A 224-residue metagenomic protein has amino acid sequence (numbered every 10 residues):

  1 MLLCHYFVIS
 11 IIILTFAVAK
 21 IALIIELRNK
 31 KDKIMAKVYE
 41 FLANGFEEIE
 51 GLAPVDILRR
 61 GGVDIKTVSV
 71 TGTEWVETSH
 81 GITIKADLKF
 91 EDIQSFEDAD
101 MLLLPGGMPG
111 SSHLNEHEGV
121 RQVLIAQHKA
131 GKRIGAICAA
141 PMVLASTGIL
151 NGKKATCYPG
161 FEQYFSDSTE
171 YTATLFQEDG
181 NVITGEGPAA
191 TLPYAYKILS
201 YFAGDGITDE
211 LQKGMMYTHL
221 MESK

Functional and structural regions predicted by a protein language model:
Y6-I34: Short, Lys/Arg-enriched N-terminal segments with co-localized hydrophobic residues within the first ~10-30 amino acids
K37-E40, F46, R60-S69, D87-L88 (+1 more regions): Active-site-adjacent pocket-lining segments in enzyme domains
F46-E50, W75: Short N-terminal binding/cap micro-motifs at the start of the first secondary-structure element
A53-P54, V123: Hydrophobic residues within alpha-helices that form the first helical element adjacent to the glycine-rich loop
I57: Rossmann-fold NAD(P)-dependent oxidoreductase module
V68-D87: N-terminal beta-loop-helix "entrance" segment that forms/cooperates in small-molecule cofactor or anionic ligand
